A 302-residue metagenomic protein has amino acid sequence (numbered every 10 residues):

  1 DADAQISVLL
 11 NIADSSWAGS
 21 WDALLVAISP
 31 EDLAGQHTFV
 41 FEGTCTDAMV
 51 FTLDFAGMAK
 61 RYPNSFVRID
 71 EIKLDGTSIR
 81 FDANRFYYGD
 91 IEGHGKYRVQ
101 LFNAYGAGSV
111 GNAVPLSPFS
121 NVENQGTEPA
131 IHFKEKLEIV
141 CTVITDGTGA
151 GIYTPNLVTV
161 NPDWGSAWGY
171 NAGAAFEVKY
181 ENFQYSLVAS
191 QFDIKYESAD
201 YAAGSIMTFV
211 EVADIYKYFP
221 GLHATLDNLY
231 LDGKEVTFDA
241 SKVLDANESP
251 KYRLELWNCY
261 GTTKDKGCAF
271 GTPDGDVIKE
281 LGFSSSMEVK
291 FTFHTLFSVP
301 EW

Functional and structural regions predicted by a protein language model:
D1-A4, H37-C45, D70-K73, S78-I79 (+4 more regions): Extra-cytoplasmic beta-strand recognition segments
A2-D3, W17, M58-F66, T145-G149 (+2 more regions): Extended, low-complexity, turn-rich repeat/linker tracts enriched in Gly/Pro/Ser/Thr and Asp/Glu that occur
D3-N11, V50-F55, T148-T159, S205-T208 (+2 more regions): Beta-strand acidic-aromatic groove motif in beta-rich domains, primarily in extracellular
A13, W17-T44, A83-N112, S166-A199 (+1 more regions): Extracellular carbohydrate recognition and processing domains and analogous Trp-centered ligand-binding platforms
F39-S65, V114-N124, K134-K136, Q191-G221 (+3 more regions): Extracellular beta-strand ligand-recognition surfaces/modules
Y62-A83, G149-G151, G221-V236, V299-W302: Exposed low-complexity, polar/acidic, P/S/T/G-rich flexible segments that act as propeptides, protease-susceptible
I91-G93, A113-G147, E248-K251, L256 (+1 more regions): A charged, solvent-exposed segment within the mature domains of Sec-exported extracytoplasmic proteins
